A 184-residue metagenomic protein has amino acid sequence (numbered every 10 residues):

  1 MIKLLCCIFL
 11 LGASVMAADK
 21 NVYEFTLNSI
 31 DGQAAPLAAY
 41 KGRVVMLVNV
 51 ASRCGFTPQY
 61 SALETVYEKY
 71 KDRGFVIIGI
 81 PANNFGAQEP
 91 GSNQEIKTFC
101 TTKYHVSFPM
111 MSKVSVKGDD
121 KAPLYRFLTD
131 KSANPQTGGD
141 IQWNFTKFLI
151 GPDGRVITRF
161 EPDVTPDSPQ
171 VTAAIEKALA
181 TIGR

Functional and structural regions predicted by a protein language model:
L4-A13: Sec-dependent N-terminal signal peptides
M16-A38, A122-P123: N-terminal "domain-start" segment that seeds a small globular fold
V22, T26, Q94-N144: Short, internal strand/loop/helix patches that form the active-site neighborhood or redox-interaction surface
S29, N49-R53: Amphipathic alpha-helical repeat scaffolds
R43-V44, R53, P58-I80, T101-Y104: Conserved helix-turn-beta segment immediately C-terminal to the redox Cys motif in thioredoxin-like folds
G74-G91, S107-G118: Thiol-based oxidoreductase modules, predominantly thioredoxin-like and allied folds used for disulfide exchange
P123-R126, D130-R184: Thiol-/selenol-based redox modules, centered on thioredoxin-like and closely related oxidoreductase domains
